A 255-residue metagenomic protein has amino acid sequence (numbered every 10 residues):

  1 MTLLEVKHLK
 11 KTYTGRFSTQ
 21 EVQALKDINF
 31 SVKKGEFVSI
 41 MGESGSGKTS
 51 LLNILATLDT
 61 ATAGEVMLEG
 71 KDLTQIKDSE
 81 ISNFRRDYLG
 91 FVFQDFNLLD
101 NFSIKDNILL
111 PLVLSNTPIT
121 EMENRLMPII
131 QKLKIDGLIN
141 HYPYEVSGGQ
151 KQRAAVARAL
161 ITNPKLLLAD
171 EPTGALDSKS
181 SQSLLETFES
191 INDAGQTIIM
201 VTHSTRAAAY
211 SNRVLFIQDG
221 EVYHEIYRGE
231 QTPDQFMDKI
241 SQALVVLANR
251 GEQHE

Functional and structural regions predicted by a protein language model:
M41-E43: The feature captures the beta-strand-to-loop junction immediately N-terminal to the Walker
A56: Helix-to-loop junction immediately C-terminal to a conserved catalytic motif
G64-D72: Conserved ABC transporter NBD signature motif
F102-L110: Short coil-to-helix segment of the ABC ATPase nucleotide-binding domain corresponding to the Q-loop/switch region
Y142-V146, Q150-Q152: Conserved ABC ATPase signature
I161-K165: A short, proline-enriched helix->beta-strand linker immediately N-terminal to the Walker B motif in ABC-type P-loop
L167-D170: Catalytic Walker B motif of ABC-type/P-loop ATPase nucleotide-binding domains
